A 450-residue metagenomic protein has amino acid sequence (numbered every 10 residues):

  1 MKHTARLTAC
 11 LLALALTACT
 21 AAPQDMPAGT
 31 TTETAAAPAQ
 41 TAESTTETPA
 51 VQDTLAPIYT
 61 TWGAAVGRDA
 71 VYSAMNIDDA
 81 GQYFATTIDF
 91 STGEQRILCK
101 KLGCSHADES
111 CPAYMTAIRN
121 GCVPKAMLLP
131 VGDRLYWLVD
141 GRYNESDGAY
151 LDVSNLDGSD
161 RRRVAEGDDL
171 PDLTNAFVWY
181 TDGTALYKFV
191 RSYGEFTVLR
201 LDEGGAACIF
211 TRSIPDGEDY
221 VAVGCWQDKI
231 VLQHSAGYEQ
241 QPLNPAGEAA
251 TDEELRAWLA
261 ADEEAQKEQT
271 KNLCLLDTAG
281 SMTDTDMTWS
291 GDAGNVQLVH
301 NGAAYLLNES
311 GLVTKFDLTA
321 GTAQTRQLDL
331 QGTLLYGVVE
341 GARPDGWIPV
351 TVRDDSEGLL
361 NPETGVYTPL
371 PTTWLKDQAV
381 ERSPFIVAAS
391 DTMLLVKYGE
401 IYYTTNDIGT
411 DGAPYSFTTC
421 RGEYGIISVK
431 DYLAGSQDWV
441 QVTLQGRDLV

Functional and structural regions predicted by a protein language model:
M1-T8: Bacterial N-terminal signal peptides that target proteins for export
A15-A18: C-terminal motif of bacterial Sec signal peptides marking the signal peptidase cleavage site
P23-Y72, F84-I88, I97-C99, S105-A113: N-terminal, intrinsically disordered, polar/charged segments of Gram-positive cell-envelope systems that serve as
E43, E47-L55, Y83-D108, S146-G167 (+5 more regions): Surface-exposed loop/turn elements that mediate protein-protein interactions on large endomembrane-trafficking
A56-V66, E109-L128, L170-G183, P215-Q227 (+4 more regions): Repeated scaffold domains used in trafficking and secretory/extracellular systems, primarily beta-propellers
Y72-A74, W137-L138, Y187-V190, V231-H234 (+3 more regions): Residue position within the beta-strands of beta-propeller blades
A126-L199: A generic tandem-repeat structural signature
